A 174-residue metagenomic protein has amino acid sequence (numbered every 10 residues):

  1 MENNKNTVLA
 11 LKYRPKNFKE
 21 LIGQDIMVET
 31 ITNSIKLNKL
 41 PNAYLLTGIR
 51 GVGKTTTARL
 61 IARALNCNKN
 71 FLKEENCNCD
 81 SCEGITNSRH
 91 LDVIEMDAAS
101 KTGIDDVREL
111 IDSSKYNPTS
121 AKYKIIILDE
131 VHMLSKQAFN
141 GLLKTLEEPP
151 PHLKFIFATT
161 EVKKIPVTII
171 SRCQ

Functional and structural regions predicted by a protein language model:
M1-Q174: P-loop/Walker A NTP-binding region and its immediately flanking N-terminal helices in P-loop NTPase folds
